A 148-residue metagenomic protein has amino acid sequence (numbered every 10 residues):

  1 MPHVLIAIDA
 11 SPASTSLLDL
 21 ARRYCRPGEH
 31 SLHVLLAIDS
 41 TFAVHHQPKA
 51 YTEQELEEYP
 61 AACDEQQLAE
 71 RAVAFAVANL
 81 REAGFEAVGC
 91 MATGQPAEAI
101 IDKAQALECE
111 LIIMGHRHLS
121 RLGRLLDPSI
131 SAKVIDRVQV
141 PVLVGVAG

Functional and structural regions predicted by a protein language model:
P2-E58, F85: Small/aliphatic-rich secondary-structure junction motif
H33, V88, L143: Conserved beta-strand positions in the Rossmann-like core of class I SAM-dependent methyltransferases
L36, G115-R117, V146-A147: Short secondary-structure boundary segments
Q54-R71: A short acidic, glycine-rich active-site loop that binds or catalyzes chemistry on phosphate/adenosine moieties
F75-I112: Structural beta-alpha unit
L111-D136: Glycine-rich, Arg-bearing micro-motifs that act as flexible, cationic patches
V140-G148: Short, flexible loop segments at boundaries between secondary-structure elements
